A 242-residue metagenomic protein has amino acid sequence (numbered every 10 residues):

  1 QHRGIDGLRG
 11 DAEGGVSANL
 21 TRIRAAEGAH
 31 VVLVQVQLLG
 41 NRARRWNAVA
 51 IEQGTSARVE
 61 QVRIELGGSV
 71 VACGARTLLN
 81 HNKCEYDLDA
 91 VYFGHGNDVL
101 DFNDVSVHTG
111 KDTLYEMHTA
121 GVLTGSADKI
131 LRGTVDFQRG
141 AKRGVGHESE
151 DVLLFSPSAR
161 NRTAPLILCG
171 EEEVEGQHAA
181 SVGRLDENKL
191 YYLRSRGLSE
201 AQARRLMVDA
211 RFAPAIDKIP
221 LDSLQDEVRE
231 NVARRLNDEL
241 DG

Functional and structural regions predicted by a protein language model:
Q1-L198, F212, I216-G242: Conserved beta-strand/loop scaffold segments within soluble protein domains that form the structured core and edges
